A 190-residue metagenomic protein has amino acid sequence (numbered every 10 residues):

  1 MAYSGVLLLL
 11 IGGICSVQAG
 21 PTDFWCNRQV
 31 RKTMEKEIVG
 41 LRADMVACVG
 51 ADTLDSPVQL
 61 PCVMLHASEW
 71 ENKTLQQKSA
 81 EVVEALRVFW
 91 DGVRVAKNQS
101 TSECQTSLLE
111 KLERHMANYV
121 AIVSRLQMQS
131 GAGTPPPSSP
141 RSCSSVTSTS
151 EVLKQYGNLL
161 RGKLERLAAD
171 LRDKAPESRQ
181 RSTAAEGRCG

Functional and structural regions predicted by a protein language model:
A2-A19: Cleavable N-terminal signal peptides of Sec/SRP-targeted secreted and luminal proteins
V17-G190: Extracellular/luminal segments of secreted precursors and ectodomains of membrane proteins
